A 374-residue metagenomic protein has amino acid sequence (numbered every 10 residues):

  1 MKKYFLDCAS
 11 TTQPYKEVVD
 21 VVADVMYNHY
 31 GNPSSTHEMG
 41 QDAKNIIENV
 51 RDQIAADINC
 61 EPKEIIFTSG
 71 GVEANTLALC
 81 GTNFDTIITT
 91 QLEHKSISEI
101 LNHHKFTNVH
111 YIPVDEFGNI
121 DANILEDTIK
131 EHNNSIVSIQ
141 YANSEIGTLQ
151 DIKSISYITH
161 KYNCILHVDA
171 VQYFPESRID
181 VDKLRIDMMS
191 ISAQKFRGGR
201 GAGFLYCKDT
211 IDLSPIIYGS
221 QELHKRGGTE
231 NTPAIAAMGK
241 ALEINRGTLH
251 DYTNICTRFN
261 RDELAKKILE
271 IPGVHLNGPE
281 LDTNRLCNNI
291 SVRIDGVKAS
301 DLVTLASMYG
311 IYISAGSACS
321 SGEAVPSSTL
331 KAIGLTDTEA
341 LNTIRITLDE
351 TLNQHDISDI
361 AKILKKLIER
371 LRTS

Functional and structural regions predicted by a protein language model:
M1-S374: Pyridoxal 5′-phosphate
